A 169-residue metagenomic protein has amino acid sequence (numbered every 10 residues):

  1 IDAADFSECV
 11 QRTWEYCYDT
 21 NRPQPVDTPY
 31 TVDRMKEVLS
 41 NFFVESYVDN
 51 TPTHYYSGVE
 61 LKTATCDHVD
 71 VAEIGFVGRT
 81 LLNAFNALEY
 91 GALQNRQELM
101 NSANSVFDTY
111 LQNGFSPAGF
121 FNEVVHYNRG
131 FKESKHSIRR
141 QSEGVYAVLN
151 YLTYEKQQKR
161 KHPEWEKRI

Functional and structural regions predicted by a protein language model:
I1, I74-Y90, A103-V106, Y110 (+1 more regions): Long, contiguous hydrophobic alpha-helical segments, chiefly transmembrane helices and signal peptides
A3-G75, N101-H126: Low-complexity, Ser/Thr/Pro/Gly-enriched N-terminal "stalk/linker" regions
R34-V38, Y154-I169: Eukaryotic alpha-helical scaffold "rod" segments
V38, P52-T63, L81, N86 (+4 more regions): Generic hydrophobic/packing signal
K62-L81, Y127-E143: Solvent-exposed loop and edge beta-strand segments that line ligand/cofactor-binding and catalytic clefts
L81-Q97, E143-K161: Well-ordered alpha-helical scaffold segments within catalytic/enzyme domains
Q97-E143, E164-I169: Helix-terminus loop motifs that line ligand-binding clefts
